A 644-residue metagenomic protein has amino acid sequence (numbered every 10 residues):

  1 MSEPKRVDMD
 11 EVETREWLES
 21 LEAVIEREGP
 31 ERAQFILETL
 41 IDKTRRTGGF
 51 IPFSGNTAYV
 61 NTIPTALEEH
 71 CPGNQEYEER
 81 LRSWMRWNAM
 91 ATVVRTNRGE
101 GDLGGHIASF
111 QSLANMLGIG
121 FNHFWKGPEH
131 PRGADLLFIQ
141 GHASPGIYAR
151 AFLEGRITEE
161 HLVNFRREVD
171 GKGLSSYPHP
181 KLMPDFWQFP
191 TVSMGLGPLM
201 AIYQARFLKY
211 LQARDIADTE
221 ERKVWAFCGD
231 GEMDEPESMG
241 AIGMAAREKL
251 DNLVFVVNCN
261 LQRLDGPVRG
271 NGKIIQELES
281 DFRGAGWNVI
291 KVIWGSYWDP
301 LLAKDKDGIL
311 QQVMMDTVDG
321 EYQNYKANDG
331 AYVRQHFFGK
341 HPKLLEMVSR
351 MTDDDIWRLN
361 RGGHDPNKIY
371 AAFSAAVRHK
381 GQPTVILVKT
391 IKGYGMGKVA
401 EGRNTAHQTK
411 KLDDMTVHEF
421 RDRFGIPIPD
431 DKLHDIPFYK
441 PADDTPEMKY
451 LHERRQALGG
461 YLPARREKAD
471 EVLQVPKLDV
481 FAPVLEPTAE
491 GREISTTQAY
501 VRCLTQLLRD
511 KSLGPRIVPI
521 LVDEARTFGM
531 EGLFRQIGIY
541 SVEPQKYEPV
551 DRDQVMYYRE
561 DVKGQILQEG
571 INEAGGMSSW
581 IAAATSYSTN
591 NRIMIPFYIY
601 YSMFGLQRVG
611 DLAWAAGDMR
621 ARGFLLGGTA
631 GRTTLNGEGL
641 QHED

Functional and structural regions predicted by a protein language model:
S2-E154, F420, I494-D510, L521: N-terminal amphipathic, basic-rich helices that act as targeting or association modules
E3, S20-A23, H70-E78, T96-G105 (+11 more regions): Glycine- and acidic
E68-A89, F110, W125-P128, L136 (+2 more regions): Non-catalytic terminal/interface segments that mediate subunit docking, oligomerization, and allosteric communication
H70-G101, H106-E248, N271-G272, M530-L533 (+2 more regions): Cofactor-binding active-site loop characterized by glycine-rich and histidine/acidic residues
G141-P145, E168-V169, W225-E235, N258-R263 (+7 more regions): Acidic, glycine-rich active-site loops and adjacent beta-strand->loop/helix elements that engage anionic groups
F152-R156, G240-A245, R269-E279, S296-D299 (+5 more regions): Short secondary-structure boundary/capping segments
R156-E168, R247-N258, S280-W287, W614-R632: A glycine-rich helix N-cap at a beta->alpha junction
C259-P487: Long, well-ordered, tryptophan-enriched scaffold segments
